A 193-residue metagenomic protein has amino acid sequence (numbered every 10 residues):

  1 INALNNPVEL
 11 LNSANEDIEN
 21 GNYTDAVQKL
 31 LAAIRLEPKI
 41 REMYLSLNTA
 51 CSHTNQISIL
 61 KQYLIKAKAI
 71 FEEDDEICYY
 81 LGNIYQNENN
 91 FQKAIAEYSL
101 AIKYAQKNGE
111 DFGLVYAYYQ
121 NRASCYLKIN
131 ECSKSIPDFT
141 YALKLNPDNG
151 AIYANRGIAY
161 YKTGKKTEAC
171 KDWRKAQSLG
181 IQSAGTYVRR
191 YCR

Functional and structural regions predicted by a protein language model:
A3-L4, K166-R193: Terminal, low-structured helical/coil segments at or just beyond the last alpha-helical repeat
N5-L36, S52-H53, N83: Alpha-helical segment of the N-proximal tetratricopeptide repeat
N6-V8, R41-E42, D75-E76, G109 (+3 more regions): Helix-start (N-cap) detector for alpha-helical repeat units in TPR-like alpha-solenoids, especially tetratricopeptide
N12, S46-T49, Y80, L114 (+3 more regions): Canonical tetratricopeptide repeat
L36, A69-F71, Y104, N108-D111 (+2 more regions): Structural marker of alpha-solenoid helical repeat scaffolds
